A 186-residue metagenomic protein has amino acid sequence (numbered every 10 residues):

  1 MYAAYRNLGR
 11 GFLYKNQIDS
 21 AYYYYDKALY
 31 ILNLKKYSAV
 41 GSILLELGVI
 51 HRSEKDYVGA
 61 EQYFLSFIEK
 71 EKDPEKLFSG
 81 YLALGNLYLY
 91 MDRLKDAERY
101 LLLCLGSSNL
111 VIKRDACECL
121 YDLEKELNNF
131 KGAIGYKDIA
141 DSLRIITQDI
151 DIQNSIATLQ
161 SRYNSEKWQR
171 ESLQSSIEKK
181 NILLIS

Functional and structural regions predicted by a protein language model:
A21, Y25-A28, A60, S66-F67 (+4 more regions): Tetratricopeptide repeat
K95-E98, L102-S186: Hydrophobic positions within repeat-based interaction scaffolds
